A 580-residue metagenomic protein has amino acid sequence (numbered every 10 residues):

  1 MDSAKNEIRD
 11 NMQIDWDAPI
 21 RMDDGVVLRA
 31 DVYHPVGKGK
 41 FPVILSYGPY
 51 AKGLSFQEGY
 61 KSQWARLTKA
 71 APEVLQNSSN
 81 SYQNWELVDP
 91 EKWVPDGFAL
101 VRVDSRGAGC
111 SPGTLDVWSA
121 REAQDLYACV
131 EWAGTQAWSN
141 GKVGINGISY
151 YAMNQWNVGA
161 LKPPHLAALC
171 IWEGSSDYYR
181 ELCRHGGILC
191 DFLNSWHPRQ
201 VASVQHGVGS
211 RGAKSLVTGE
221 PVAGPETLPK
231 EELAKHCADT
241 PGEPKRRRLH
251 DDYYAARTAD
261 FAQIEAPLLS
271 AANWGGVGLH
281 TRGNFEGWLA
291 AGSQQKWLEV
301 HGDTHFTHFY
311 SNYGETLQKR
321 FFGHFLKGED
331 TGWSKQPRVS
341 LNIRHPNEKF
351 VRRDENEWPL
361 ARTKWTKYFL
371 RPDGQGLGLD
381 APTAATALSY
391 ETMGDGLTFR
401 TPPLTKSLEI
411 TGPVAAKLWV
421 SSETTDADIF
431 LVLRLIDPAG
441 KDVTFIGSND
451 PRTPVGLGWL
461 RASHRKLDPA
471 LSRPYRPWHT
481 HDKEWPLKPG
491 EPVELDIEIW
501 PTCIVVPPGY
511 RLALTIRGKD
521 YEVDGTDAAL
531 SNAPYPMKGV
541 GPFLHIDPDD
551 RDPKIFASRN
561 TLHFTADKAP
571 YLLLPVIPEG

Functional and structural regions predicted by a protein language model:
D2-G39, V43, R400-K406, W419-V420 (+2 more regions): N-terminal cap/lid segment of alpha/beta-hydrolase-fold proteins
G53-Q57, K61-S79, Q83-P90, P95 (+1 more regions): Accessory cap/linker subdomain of secreted extracellular hydrolases
N77, G314-T316, L326-G580: Glycine/threonine-rich phosphate-binding loop and adjacent beta-strand/alpha-helix elements that clamp
N84-W85, P95, V117-A137: Alpha/beta-hydrolase active-site loop
P90, V94-C110: Conserved alpha/beta-hydrolase
A137-Y150: Alpha/beta-hydrolase fold nucleophile elbow
A152-P163, L418: Short glycine-enriched nucleophile-adjacent loop and the immediately C-terminal alpha-helix near the catalytic center
I264, S270-A272: Short beta-strand/loop motif that positions the catalytic acidic residue of the alpha/beta-hydrolase fold
